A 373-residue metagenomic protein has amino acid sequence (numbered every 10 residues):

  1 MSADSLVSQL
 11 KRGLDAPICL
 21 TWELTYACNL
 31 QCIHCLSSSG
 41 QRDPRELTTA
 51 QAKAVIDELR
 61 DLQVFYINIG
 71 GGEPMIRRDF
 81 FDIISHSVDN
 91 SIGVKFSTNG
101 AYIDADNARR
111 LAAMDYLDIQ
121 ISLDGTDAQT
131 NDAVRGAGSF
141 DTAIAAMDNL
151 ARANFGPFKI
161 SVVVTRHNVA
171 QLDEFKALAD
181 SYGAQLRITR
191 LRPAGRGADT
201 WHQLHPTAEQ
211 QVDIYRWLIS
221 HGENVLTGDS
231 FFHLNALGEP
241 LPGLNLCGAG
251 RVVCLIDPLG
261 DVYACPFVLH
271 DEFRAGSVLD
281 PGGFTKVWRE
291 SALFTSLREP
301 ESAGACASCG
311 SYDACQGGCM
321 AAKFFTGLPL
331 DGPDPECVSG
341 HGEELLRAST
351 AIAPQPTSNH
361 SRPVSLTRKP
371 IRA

Functional and structural regions predicted by a protein language model:
M1, L47, A113-Y263, F267-V278: Radical SAM enzyme [4Fe-4S]-AdoMet core and its adjacent flexible, acidic and glycine-rich loops/tails across
M1-D118: Conserved alpha-helical substructure of the radical SAM core
A16, V88, G156, C247-G248 (+1 more regions): Residue-level preference for beta-strand/loop junctions
T49-K53, R77, F81, D104-A105 (+6 more regions): Structural motif corresponding to alpha-helix initiation and N-cap regions
E58-G71, A292-L293, L297, G332-A373: Short Fe-S-cluster ligation motifs
A184, D229-E344: Accessory C-terminal segments flanking Radical SAM cores
